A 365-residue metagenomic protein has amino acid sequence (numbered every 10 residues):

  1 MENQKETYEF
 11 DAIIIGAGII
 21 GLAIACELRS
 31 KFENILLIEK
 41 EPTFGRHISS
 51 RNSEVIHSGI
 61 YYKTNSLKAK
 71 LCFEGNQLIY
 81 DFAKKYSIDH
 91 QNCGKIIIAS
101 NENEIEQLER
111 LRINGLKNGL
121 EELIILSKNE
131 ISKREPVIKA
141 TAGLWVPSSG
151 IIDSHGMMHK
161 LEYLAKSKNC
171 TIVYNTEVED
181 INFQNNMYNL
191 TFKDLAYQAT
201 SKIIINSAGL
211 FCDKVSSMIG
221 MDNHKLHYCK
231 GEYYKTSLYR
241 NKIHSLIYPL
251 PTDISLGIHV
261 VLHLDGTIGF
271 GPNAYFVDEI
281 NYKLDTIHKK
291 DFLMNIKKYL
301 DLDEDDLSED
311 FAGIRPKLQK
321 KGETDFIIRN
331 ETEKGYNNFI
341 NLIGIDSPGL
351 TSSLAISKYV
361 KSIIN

Functional and structural regions predicted by a protein language model:
F10-L37: N-terminal Rossmann-like FAD-binding beta1-loop-alpha1 element of flavoenzymes
I13-I15, A199-F211, S357: Short hydrophobic core segments
C26-E27, I56, I88-H90, I203-N337: Active-site substrate-recognition segment that forms the wall of the catalytic cavity or substrate channel
S30-R51: Glycine-rich FAD pyrophosphate-binding loop
E54-E130, A140, G257-I258: Dinucleotide-binding Rossmann-like beta1-alpha1 core, especially the glycine-rich loop that anchors the ADP
Y61, S149-I151, P251-S255, I340-S352: Glycine-rich phosphate/pyrophosphate-binding beta-alpha loops
K63-E74, I98-Q107, W145-Y163, K283-H288 (+1 more regions): Short beta-strand to alpha-helix junction loop
L144-K202, L354, I363: Helical element adjacent to the flavin cofactor pocket in flavoenzyme catalytic cores
